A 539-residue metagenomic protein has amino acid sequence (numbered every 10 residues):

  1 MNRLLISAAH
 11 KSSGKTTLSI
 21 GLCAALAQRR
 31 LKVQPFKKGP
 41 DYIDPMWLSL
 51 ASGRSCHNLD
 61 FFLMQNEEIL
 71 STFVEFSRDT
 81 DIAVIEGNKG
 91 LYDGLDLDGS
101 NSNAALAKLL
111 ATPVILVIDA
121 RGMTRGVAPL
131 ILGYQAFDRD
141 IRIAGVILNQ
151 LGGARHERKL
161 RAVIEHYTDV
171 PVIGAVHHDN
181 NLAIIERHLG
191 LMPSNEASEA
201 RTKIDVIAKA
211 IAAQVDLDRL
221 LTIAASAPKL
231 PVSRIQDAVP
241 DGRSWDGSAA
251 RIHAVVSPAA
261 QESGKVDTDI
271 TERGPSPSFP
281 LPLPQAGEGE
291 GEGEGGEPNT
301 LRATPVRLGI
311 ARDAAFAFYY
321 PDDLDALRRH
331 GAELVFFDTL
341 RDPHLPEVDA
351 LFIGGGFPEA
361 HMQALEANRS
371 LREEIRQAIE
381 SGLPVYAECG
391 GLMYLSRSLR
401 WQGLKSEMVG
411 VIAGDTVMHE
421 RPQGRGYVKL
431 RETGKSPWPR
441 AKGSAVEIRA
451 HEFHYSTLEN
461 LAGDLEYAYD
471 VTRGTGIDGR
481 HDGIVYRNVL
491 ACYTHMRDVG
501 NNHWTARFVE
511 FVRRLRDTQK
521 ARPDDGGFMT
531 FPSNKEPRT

Functional and structural regions predicted by a protein language model:
N2-L110, I118-G145, A154-R158, E165: ATP-dependent carboxylate-amine ligase catalytic core
R3, L31-K32, P305-R307, E333 (+1 more regions): Residues that mark the start of a beta-strand
S49, A107, T304, F316-A326 (+5 more regions): C-terminal and late-domain segments of enzyme folds
T124-G242: Internal gly/pro-rich beta-alpha loop/helix module that stabilizes soluble enzyme cofactors or their anionic handles
S198-D241, I252, R302, V306 (+4 more regions): NTP-binding/hydrolysis catalytic cores, primarily Walker-type P-loop NTPases
Q236-R302, R440-S444, D517-R538: Intrinsic disorder/low-complexity segments
V306-A367, E373-A378: Phosphate-binding active sites in nucleotide-utilizing proteins
P358-P437: Cysteine-nucleophile active-site neighborhood
